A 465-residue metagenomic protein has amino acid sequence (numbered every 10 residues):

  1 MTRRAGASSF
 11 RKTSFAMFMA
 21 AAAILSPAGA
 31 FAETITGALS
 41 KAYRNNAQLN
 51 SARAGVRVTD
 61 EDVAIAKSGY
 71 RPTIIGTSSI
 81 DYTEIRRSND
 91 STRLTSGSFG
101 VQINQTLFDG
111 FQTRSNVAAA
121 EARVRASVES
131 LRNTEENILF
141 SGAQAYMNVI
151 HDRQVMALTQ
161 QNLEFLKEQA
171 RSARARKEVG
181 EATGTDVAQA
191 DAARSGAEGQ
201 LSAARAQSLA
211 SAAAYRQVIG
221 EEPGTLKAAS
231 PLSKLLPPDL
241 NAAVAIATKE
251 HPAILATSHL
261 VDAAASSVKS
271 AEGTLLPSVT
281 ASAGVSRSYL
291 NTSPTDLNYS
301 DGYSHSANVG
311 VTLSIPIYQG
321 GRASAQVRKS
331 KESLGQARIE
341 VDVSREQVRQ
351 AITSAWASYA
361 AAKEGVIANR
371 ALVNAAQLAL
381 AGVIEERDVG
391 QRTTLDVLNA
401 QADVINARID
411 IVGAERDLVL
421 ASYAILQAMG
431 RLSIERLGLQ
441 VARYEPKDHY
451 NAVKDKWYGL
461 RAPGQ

Functional and structural regions predicted by a protein language model:
M1-R11: N-terminal secretory signal peptides that target proteins for export/translocation
T2-R3, N137-K249, S358, A362 (+5 more regions): Periplasmic alpha-helical coiled-coil/stalk elements that build and connect Gram-negative outer-membrane
A30-T77, T106-L107, P223-D262, P316-I317 (+3 more regions): Bacterial Sec-pathway N-terminal export signals of envelope proteins
F31-N148, D152, M156, K167 (+6 more regions): Short flexible linkers and secondary-structure junctions
G37, S96-S98, Q144, Q189-A192 (+3 more regions): Transmembrane beta-barrel architecture of outer-membrane proteins
N50-A54, K67-R71, I75, L107-E135 (+8 more regions): Sec/SRP-type N-terminal targeting helices
T77-T106, N116, A229-P237, K269 (+3 more regions): Small/polar, glycine/serine/threonine/aspartate-rich low-complexity segments that form flexible
